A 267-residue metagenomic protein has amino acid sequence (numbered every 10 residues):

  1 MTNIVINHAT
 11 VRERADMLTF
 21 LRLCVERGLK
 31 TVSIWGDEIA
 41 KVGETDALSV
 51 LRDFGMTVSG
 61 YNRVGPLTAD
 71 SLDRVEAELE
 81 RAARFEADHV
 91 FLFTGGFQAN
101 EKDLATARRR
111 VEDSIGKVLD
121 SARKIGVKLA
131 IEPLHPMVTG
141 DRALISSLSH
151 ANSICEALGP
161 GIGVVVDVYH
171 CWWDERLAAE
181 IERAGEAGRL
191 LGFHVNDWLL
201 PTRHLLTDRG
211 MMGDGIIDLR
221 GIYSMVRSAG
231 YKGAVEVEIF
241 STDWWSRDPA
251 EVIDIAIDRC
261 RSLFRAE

Functional and structural regions predicted by a protein language model:
M1-V5, T10-G28, E80-A87, I145-V166 (+1 more regions): Histidine-acidic metal/acid-base catalytic patches
N3-D16, R63-L72, E101-A107: Active-site mouth loops of central-metabolism enzymes
T10-R12, G36-A40, V64-L67, T94-Q98 (+4 more regions): Active-site-proximal loop/turn and secondary-structure-junction residues that shape catalytic pockets, frequently
L21-V42, N62-L67: N-terminal substrate-binding region of glycoside hydrolase catalytic domains
S33-D53, Q98, K102-D103, V138-T139: Glycine-rich, proline-tolerant flexible connector loops at the mouths of alpha/beta enzymes
A47-V64, E112-K124, S149-L158, I217-S224: Alpha-helix-loop-beta-strand connector modules within alpha/beta enzyme cores
T68-G163, W173-D174, D248-E251: Active-site acidic/histidine proton-transfer and metal-coordination neighborhood in alpha/beta enzyme cores
